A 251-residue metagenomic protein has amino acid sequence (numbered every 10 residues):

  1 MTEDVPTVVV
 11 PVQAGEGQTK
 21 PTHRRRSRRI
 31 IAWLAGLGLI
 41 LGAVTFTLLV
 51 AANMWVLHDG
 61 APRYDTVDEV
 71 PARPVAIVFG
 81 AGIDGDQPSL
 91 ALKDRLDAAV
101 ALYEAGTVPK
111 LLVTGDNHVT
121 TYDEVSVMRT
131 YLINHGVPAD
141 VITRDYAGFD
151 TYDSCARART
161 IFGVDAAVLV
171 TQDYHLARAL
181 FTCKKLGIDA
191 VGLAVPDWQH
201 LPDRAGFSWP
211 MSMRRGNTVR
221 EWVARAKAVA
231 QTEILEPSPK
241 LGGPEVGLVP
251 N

Functional and structural regions predicted by a protein language model:
M1-I30: Terminal targeting segments of Actinobacterial cell-envelope proteins
T2-V12, A52-T218: A structural signal for short, hydrophobic/glycine-enriched beta-strand patches
P21-V67: N-terminal type II signal-anchor transmembrane helix that functions as the membrane-insertion/stop-transfer segment
T22-R29, P210, R214-N217, E221: Coil-to-alpha-helix initiation sites in intrinsically disordered, low-complexity, charged segments
T45-W55, I77, K227-I234: Residue-level signal for alpha-helical transmembrane segments in multi-pass membrane proteins
V56-R63, Q231-L235, P239: Perimembrane helix-loop junctions in membrane proteins
R214-S238: A transmembrane-helix-recognition feature enriched in membrane-embedded lipid enzymes and envelope glyco-/phospholipid
L235-N251: Short linear elements at protein peripheries
